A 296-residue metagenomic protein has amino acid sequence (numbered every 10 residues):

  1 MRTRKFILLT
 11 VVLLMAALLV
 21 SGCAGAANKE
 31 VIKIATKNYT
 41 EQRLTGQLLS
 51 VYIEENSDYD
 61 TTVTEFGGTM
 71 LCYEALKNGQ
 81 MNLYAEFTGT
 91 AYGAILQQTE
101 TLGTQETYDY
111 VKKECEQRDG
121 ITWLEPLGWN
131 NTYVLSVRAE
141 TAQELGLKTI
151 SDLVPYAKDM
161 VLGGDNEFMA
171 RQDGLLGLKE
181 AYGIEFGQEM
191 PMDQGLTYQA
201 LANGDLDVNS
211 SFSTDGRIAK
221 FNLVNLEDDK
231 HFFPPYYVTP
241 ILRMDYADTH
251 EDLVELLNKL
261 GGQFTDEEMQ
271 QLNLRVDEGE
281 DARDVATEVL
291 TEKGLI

Functional and structural regions predicted by a protein language model:
L19-G22: C-terminal motif of bacterial Sec signal peptides marking the signal peptidase cleavage site
A24-A26: Bacterial signal peptide processing site
N28-E41, Y59-E65, K158-G164: Short, well-ordered beta-strand elements
T40, T62-E74, N166, G187-Q199: Short helix-initiation/N-cap motifs at beta->coil->alpha
Y52, M70-M81, L176-A181, Q194-N209: Short helices/loops that flank or line small-molecule/ion binding pockets
E55-E65, K158-V161, K179-M192: A local structural motif
I95-L124, D205, R217-H231: Ligand-binding "clamshell"
T107-V161, M244, G262-D266: A conserved helix-loop-strand patch within extracytoplasmic ligand-binding domains of the periplasmic binding
